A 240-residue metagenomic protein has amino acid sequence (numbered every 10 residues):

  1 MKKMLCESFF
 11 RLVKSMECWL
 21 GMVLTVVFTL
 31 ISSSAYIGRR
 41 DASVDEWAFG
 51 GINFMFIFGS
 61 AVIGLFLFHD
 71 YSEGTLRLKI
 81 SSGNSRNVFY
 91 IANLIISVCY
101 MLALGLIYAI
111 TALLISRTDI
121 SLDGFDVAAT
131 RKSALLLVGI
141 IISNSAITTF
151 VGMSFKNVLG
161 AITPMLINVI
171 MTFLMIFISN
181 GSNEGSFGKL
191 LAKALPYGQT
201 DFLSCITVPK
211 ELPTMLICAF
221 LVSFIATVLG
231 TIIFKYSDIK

Functional and structural regions predicted by a protein language model:
M1-M22: Aromatic- and glycine-rich beta-strand/loop motifs that create alpha-glucan
C6, G64, E73-L78, T148: Interfacial helix-capping/hinge residues at the ends of transmembrane alpha-helices
S8, L221-K240: Junction motif at the cytosolic side of a transmembrane helix
C18, L24-F66, D70, Y90-A161 (+3 more regions): Secretory targeting signals
S72-L94: Interfacial "coupling" helices/loops that link adjacent transmembrane helices in transporter permeases
S179-G188: A cytosolic-side transmembrane-helix exit/cap motif
